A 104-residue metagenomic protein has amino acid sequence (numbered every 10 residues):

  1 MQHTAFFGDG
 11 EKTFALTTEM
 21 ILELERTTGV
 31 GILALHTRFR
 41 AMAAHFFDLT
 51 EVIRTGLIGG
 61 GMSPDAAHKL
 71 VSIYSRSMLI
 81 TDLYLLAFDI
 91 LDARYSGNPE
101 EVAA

Functional and structural regions predicted by a protein language model:
M1-F6, T27-F47, G59-A104: Charged interaction scaffolds used for protein-protein
D9-E11: Glycine-centered positions within short beta-strands or beta-hairpins
L16-L22: A short, sequence-level motif marking secondary-structure junctions
D48-I53: A general alpha-helix detector
G56: Conserved active-site "lid/cap" helical segment
